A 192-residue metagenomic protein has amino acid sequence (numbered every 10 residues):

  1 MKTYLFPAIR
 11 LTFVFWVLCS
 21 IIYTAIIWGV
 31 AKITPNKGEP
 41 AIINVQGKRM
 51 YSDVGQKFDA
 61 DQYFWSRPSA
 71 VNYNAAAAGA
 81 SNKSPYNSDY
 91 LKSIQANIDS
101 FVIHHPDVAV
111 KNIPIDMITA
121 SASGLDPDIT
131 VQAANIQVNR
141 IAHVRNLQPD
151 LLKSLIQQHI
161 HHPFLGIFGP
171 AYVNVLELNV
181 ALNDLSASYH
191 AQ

Functional and structural regions predicted by a protein language model:
K2-P40: Internal alpha-helical transmembrane segments
T24, Q46-G47, A142, L178: Buried hydrophobic packing residues in well-ordered domains
I27, A31-V138, I160-H162: Flexible, solvent-exposed loop/hinge segments and secondary-structure transition points
N112-Q192: Soluble extracytoplasmic domains of inner/organellar membrane proteins
